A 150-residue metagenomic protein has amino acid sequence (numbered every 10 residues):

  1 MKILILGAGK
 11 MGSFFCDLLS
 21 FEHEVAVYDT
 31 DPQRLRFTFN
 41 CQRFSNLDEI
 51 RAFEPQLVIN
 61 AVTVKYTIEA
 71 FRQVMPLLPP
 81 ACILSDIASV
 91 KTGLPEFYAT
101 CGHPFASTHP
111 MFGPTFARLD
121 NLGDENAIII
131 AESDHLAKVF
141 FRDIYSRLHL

Functional and structural regions predicted by a protein language model:
M1-F44, E49: NAD(P)+-binding Rossmann beta1-loop-alpha1 motif at the extreme N-terminus of oxidoreductases
D17-F21, R72, P76, E96-T100: Short, well-ordered alpha-helices that flank and scaffold nucleotide-derived cofactor binding pockets
E24, P55-V58, P80-L84: Short active-site oxyanion
D48-M75: Rossmann-like NAD(P)-binding element
M75-P80, N121-G123: Short, conserved loop/helix-junction motifs that constitute active-site signature segments in enzyme catalytic cores
L78-L94: ADP-ribose/adenylate-binding Rossmann-like module
V90, L94-L150: Rossmann-fold dinucleotide-binding core
